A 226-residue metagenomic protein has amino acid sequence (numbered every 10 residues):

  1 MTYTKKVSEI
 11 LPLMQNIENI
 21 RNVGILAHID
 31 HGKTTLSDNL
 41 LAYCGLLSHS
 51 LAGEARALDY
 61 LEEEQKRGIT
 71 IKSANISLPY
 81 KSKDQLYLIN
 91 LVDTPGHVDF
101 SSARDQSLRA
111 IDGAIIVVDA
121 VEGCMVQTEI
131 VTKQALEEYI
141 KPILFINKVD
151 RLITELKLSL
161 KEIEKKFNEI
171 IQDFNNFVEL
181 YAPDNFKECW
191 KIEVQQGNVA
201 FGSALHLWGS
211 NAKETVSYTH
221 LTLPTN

Functional and structural regions predicted by a protein language model:
T2-V118, C124, V131, L156 (+2 more regions): P-loop NTPase switch module centered on the Walker A-proximal segment
G32, L205-V216: Conserved GTPase G-domain signal focused on the G5
L41, L158-I163, E214-Y218: Short secondary-structure boundary/capping segments
I111-G113, E138-P142, Q195-G197: Short glycine-/polar-rich loops that comprise or flank the Walker A/P-loop and associated switch/sensor motifs
A120-K187: Conserved C-terminal guanine-recognition region of P-loop GTPase G domains, centered on the G4
Q196-L207: Core structural elements
T219-T225: Conserved small/polar residues in nucleotide/adenosyl-binding loops
